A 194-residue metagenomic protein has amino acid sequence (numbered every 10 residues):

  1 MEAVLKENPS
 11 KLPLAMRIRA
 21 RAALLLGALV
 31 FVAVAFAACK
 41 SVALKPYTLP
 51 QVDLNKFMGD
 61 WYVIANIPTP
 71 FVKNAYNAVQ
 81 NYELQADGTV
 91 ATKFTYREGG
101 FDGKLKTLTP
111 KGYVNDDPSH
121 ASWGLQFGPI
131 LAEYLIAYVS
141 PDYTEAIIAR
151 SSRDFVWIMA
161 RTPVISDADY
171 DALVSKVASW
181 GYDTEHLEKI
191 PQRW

Functional and structural regions predicted by a protein language model:
E2-R21, F31-W194: A beta-rich soluble binding module of mature secreted/lumenal proteins
